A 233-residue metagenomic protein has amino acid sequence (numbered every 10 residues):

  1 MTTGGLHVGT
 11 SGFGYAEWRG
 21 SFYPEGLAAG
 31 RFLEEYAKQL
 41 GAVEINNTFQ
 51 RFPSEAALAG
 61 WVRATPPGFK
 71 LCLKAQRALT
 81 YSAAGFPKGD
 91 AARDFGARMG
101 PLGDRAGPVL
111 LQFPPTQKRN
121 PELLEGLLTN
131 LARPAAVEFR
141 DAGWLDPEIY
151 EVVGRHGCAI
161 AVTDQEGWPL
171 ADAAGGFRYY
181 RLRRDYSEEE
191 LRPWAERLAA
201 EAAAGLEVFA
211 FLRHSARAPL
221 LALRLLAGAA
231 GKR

Functional and structural regions predicted by a protein language model:
M1-R233: Residues lining hydrophobic/aromatic ligand-binding pockets adjacent to catalytic sites
